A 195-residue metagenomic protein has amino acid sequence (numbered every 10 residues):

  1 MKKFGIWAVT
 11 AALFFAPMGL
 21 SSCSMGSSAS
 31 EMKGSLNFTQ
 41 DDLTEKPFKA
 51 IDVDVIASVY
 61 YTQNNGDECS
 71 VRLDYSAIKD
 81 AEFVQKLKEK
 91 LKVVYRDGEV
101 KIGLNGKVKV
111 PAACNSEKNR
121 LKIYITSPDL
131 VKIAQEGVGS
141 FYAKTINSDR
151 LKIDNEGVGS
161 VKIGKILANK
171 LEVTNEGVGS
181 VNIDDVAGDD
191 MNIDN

Functional and structural regions predicted by a protein language model:
M1-S21: Sec-dependent bacterial lipoprotein signal peptides
G5-A8, S22-E136, Y142-K152, N169 (+1 more regions): Acidic (Asp/Glu) and glycine-rich low-complexity loops/linkers that are typically intrinsically disordered
L13-A16, T145, K165-L167, D185: Ubiquitous "structural anchor" signal
E136-A143, S160-I163, S180-I183: Beta-strand-rich extracellular passenger or scaffold domains
G164-N195: Short, surface-exposed interaction patches in beta-rich subdomains that mediate adhesion/assembly near membranes
